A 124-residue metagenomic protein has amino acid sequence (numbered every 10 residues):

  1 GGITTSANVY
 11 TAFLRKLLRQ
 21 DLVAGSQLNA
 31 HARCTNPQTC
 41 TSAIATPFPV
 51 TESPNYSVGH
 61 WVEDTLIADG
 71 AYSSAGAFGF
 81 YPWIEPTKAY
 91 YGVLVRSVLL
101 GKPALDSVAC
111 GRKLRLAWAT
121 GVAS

Functional and structural regions predicted by a protein language model:
G1, C34-V93: Active-site Gly/Thr loop motif
G1-V23, F80-S97: Active-site-proximal alpha-helical segments within enzyme catalytic domains
A7-Y10, S53, G111, R115: A structural signal for well-ordered alpha-helical scaffolds and beta->alpha junctions
L22-A30, A71: Acidic/polar loop patches that form or flank catalytic/metal-binding clefts of enzymes that bind anionic ligands
A71-S124: Structured C-terminal helix/loop/strand segments within mature extracytoplasmic catalytic/sensor domains
